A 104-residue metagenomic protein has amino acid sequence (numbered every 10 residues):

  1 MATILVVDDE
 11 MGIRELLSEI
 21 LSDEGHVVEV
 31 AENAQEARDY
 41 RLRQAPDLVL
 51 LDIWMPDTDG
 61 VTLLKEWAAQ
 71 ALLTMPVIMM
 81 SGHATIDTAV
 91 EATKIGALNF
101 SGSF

Functional and structural regions predicted by a protein language model:
E10, I53-W54, M79: The short loop immediately C-terminal to the conserved phospho-acceptor aspartate in CheY-like receiver
M11-E29, L42-R43: Two-component/phosphorelay signaling modules centered on CheY-like receiver
R14, P56, Q70, S81 (+1 more regions): The feature encodes the CheY-like receiver
E32-E36, D59-T62: Acidic catalytic/metal-coordinating carboxylates
D39, V61-L73, E91: Short amphipathic alpha-helix used as the core "switch/output" element in two-component signaling
Q44-L50, M55: Active-site beta3 strand of CheY-like receiver
A45-D47, A71-P76: His-Asp phosphorelay/catalytic-motif detector in bacterial-type signaling
T62, A84-N99: Alpha4 helix (beta4-alpha4-beta5 surface) of REC/receiver domains from two-component response regulators
